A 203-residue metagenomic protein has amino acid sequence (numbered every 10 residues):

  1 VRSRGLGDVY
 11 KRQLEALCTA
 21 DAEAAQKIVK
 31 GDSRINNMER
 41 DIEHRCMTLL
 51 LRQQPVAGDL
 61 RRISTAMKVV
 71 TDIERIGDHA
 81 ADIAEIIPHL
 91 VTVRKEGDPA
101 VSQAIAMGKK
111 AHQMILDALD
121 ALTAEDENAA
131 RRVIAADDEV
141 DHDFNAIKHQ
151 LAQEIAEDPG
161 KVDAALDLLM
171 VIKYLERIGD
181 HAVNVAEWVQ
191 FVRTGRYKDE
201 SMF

Functional and structural regions predicted by a protein language model:
V1-G7: Single conserved hydrophobic/aromatic residue that forms the stacking wall/gate of nucleotide- or nucleobase-binding
R4, C18, A22, Q26-V29 (+9 more regions): Short amphipathic alpha-helical segments with heptad-repeat character
G7-D21, G108-T123: Regular secondary-structure segments
R12-A24, L51-R61: Helix-loop segments that flank and shape redox-cofactor active sites
Q13-L14, M67-V91, A118-L122, A130-I134 (+2 more regions): A structural feature that tracks compact, well-ordered secondary-structure segments with a strong bias toward
E23, K27-L49, I63, D117-E154: Conserved amphipathic alpha-helical segments that form helical-bundle/coiled-coil interaction surfaces
H44-D72: Hydrophobic/aromatic-rich structural module bridging two neighboring secondary-structure elements via a short loop
Q54-R61, K95-H112, L116, T123 (+4 more regions): Divalent-cation-assisted or electrostatically stabilized phosphate/pyrophosphate-binding catalytic cores
